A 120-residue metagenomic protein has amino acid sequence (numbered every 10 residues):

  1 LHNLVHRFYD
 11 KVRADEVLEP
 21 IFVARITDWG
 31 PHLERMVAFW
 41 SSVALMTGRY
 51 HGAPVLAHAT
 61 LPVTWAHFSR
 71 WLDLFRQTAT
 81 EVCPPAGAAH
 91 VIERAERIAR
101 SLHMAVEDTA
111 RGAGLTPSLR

Functional and structural regions predicted by a protein language model:
L1-R120: Core of compact, soluble alpha-helical bundle domains
